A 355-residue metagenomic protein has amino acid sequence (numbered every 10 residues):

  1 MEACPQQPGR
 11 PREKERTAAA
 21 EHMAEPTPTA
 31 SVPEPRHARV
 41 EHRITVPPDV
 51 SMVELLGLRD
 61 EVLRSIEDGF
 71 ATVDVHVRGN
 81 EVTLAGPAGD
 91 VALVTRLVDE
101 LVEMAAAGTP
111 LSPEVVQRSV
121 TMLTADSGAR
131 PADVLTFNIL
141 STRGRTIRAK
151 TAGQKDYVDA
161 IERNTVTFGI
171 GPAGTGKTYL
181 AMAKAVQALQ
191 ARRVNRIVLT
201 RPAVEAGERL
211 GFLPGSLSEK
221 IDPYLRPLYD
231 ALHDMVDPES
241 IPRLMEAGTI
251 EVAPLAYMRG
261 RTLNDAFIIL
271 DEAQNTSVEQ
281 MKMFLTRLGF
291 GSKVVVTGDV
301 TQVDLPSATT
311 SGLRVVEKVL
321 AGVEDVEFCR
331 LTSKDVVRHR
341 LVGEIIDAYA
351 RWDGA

Functional and structural regions predicted by a protein language model:
M1-H22: N-terminal amphipathic/basic-hydrophobic helices that include classical n-h-c signal peptides and signal-anchor
P35-E54: Short glycine-/aliphatic-rich beta-strand segments at the starts of folded cytosolic domains
S51-F70: Short amphipathic alpha-helix segments
A71-V75, F328-C329: A short linear hydrophobic-aromatic micro-motif
V75-V134: Interdomain "pre-motor" coupling segment immediately N-terminal to P-loop NTPase/helicase cores
E81, A85, R143-A152, E162-L270 (+1 more regions): Conserved helicase motor core of SF1/SF2 NTP-dependent helicases
V134-T146: Conserved adenine-nucleotide phosphate-binding loops and their immediately adjacent elements
